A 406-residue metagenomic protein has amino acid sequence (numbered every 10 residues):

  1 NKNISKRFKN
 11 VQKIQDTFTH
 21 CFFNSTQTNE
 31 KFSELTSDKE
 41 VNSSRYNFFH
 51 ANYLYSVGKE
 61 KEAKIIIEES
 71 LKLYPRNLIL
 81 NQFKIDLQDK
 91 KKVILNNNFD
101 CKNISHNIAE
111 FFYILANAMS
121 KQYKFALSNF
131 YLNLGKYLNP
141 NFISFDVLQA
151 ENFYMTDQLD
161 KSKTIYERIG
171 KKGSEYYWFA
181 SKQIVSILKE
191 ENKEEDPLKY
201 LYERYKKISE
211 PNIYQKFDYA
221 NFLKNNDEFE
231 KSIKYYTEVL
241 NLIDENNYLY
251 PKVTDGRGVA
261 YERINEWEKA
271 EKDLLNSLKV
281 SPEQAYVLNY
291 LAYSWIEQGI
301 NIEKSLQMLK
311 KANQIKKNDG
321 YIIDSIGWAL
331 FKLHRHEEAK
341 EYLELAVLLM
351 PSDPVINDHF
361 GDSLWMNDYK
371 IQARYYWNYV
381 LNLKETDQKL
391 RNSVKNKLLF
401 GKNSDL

Functional and structural regions predicted by a protein language model:
N1-T164, K171, E175-K193, P211-E228 (+8 more regions): Alpha-helical solenoid repeat scaffolds
F32, I67, L132, Y166 (+6 more regions): Hydrophobic/aromatic packing residues within the alpha-helices of TPR/SEL1-like helical repeat arrays
S37-D38, K72, K136-Y137, G170-K171 (+7 more regions): Conserved structural position within tetratricopeptide repeats
N97-K102, S305-L309, I315: Flexible internal linker/loop segments at domain or repeat junctions
E268, N289-Y290, Q307, W328 (+2 more regions): Feature representing long, continuous alpha-helical segments
E297, K304, I315, K332-H334 (+6 more regions): C-terminal soluble interaction/assembly domains
